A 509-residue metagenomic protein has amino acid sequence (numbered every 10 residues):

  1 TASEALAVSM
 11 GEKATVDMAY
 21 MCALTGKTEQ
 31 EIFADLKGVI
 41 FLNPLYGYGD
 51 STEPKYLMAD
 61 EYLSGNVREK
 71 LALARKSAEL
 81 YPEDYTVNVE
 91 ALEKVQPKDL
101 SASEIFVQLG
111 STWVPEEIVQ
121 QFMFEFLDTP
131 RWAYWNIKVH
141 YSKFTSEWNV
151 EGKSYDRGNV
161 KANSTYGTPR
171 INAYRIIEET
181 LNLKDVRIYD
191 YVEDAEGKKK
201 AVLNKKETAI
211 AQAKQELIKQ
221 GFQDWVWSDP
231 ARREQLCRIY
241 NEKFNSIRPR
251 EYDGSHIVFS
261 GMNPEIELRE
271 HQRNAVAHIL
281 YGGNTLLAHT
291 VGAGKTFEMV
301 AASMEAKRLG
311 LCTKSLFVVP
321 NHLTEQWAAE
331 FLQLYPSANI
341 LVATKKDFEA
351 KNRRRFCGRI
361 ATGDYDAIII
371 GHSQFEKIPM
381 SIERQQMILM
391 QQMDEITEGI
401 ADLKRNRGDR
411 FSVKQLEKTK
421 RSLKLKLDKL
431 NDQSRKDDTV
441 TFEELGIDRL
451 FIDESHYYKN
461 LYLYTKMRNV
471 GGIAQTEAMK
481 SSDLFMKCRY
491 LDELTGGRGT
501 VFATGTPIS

Functional and structural regions predicted by a protein language model:
T1-S246, P336, I360-D364, I368 (+1 more regions): Charged, low-complexity intrinsically disordered regions
A19, V276-A277, V300-M304: Short, hydrophobic alpha-helix immediately C-terminal to the catalytic nucleophile
Y240, Q272-A275, G292, F331: Conserved hydrophobic/aromatic pocket- or pore-lining residues that grip, position, or stack substrates in active sites
S246-A288: Conserved pre-motif I regulatory segment
H256-E267, K295-T296, K307-C488, D492: SF2 helicase/translocase NTPase motor core, specifically the RecA-like lobe 1 inter-motif segment between Walker
G282-S303, K314-L316, T504: Walker A/P-loop
G283-T285, D366, D448-R449, G499: The start of beta-strands in P-loop NTPase/AAA+ ATPase cores
V291, H456, G497-S509: Conserved helicase ATPase motor motifs in RecA-like P-loop NTPase domains
